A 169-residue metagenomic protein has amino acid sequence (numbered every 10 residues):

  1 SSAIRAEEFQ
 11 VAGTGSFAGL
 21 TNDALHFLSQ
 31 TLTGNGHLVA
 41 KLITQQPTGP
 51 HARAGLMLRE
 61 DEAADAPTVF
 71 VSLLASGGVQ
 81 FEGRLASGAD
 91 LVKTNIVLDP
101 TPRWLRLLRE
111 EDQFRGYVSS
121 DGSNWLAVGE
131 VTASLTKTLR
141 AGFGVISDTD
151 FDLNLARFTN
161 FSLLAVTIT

Functional and structural regions predicted by a protein language model:
S1-T167: Extracellular glycan-recognition regions
